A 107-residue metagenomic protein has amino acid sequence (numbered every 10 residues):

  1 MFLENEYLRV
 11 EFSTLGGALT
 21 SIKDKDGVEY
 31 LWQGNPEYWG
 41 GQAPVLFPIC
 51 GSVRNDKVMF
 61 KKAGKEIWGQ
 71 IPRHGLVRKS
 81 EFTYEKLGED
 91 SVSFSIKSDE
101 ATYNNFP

Functional and structural regions predicted by a protein language model:
M1-P107: Surface-exposed acidic/polar loop and edge beta-strand patches at domain peripheries
